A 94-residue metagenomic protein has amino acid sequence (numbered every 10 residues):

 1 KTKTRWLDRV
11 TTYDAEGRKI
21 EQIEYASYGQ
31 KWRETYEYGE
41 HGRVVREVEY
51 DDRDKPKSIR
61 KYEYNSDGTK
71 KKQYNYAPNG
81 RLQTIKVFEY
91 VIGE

Functional and structural regions predicted by a protein language model:
K1-E94: Buried hydrophobic residues that stabilize the cores of well-folded domains
